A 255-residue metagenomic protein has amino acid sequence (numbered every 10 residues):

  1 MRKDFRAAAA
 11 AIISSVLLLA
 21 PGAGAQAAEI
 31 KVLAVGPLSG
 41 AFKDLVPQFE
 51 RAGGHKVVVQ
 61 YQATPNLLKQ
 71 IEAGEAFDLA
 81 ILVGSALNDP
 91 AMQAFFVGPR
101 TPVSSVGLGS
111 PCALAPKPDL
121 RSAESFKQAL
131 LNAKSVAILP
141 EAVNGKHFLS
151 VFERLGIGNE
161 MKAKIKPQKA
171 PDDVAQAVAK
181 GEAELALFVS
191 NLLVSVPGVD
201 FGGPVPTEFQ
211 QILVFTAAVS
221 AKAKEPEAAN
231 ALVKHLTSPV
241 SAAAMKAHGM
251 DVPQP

Functional and structural regions predicted by a protein language model:
M1-I12: Bacterial N-terminal signal peptides that target proteins for export
A10-A20: Bacterial N-terminal signal peptides
A20-Q26: Bacterial Sec-dependent signal peptides at the C-terminal "C-region" and cleavage site
Q26-A73, I81-S85, A91-P99, V106 (+1 more regions): Exported/periplasmic ABC-transporter solute-binding proteins
F77: Dinucleotide-binding Rossmann-like beta1-alpha1 core, especially the glycine-rich loop that anchors the ADP
